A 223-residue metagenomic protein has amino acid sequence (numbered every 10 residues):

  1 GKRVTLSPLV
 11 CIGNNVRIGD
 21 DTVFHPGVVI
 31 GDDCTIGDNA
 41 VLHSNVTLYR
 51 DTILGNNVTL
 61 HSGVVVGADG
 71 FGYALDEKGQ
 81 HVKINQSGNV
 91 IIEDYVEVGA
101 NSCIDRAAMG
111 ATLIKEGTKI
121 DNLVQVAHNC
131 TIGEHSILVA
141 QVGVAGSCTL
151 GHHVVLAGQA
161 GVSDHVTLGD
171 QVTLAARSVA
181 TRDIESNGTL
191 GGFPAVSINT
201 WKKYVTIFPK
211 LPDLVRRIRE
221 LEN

Functional and structural regions predicted by a protein language model:
G1-S197: Structural signal for interior beta-strand "rungs" in well-ordered beta-sheet cores of soluble enzyme domains
A195-N223: Long, leucine- and charge-enriched amphipathic alpha-helices that form heptad-repeat coiled-coil/leucine-zipper-like
